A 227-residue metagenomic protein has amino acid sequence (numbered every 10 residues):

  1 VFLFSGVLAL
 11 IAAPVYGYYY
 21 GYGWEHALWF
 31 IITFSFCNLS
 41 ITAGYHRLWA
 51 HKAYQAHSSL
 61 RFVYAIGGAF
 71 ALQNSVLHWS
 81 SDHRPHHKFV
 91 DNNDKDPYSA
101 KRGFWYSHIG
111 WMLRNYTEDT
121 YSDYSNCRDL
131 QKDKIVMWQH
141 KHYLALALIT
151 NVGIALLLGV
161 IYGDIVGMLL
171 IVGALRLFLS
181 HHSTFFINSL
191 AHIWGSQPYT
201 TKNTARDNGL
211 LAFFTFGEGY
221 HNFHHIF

Functional and structural regions predicted by a protein language model:
V1-F185, L190: Non-catalytic, topology-defining segments of multipass membrane proteins
L48, F223-H224: Residues that scaffold the ATP/ADP-binding catalytic core of kinase and kinase-like folds
C127-I135, W194-Y220, I226-F227: Active-site-proximal inter-transmembrane loops
